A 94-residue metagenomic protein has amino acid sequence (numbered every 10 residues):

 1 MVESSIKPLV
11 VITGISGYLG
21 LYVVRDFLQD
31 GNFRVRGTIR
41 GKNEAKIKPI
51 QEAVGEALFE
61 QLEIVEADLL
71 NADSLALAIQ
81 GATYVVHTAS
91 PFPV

Functional and structural regions predicted by a protein language model:
V2-V35: N-terminal Rossmann NAD(P)H-binding glycine-rich loop of SDR-like oxidoreductase domains
L9, K48-P49: Accessory recognition modules or surfaces
L21, E44-K48: Short, surface-exposed alpha-helical segments at coil->helix boundaries
R36-R40: Short internal beta-strands
K42-E44, E52-V94: NAD(P)H-binding glycine-rich loop region in Rossmannoid oxidoreductase-like domains and their noncatalytic homologs
